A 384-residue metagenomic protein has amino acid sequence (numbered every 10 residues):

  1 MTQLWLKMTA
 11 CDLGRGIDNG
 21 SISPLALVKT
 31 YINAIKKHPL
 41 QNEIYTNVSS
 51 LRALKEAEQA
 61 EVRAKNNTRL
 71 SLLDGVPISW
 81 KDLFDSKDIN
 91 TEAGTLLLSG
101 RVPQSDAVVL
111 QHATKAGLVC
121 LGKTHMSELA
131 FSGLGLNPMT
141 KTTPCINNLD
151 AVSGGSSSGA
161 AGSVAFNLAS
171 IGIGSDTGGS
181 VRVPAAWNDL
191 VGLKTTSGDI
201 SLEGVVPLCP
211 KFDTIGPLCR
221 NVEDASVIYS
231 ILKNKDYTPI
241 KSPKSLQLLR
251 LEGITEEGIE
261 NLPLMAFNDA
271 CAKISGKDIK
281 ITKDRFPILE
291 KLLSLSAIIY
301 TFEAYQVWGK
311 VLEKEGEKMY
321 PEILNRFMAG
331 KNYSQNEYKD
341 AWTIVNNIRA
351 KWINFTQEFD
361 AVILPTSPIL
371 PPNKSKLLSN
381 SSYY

Functional and structural regions predicted by a protein language model:
M1-K55, G276-D278: An N-terminal boundary/leader segment
G20, G75, K115, A169-S170 (+3 more regions): Glycine-rich, small-residue loops and helix-cap segments that act as flexible hinges at active-site edges
S21-K29, E58, L262-R285, G309-K314 (+2 more regions): Acyltransferase
A53, R63-P138: Acidic/His- and Gly-rich active-site-bordering loop/insert found across diverse amide/peptide-bond hydrolases
L73-A93, S245, I298-I353: Short helix-loop capping/hinge segments that flank enzyme active sites or metal/cofactor-binding pockets
G75, T214, I231-S296, N332: Gly/Ser-rich, acidic/histidine-flanked active-site/gating loops
T91-G100, E260-N261, P372-N380: Glycine/threonine-rich flexible loop motifs
S105-L232: Short glycine/serine-rich loop segments
